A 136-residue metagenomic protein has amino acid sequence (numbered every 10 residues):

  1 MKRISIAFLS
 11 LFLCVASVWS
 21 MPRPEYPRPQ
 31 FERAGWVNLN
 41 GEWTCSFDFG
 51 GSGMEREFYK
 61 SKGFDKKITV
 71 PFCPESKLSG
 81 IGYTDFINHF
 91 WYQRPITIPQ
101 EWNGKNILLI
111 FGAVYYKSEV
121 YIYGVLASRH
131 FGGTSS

Functional and structural regions predicted by a protein language model:
M1-I4: Positively charged n-region of N-terminal signal peptides that target proteins for export
I6-A7, Y123: Short amphipathic alpha-helical "recognition" segments used for binding
A7-A16: Bacterial N-terminal signal peptides
A16-G80: Accessory carbohydrate-binding/adhesion or oligomerization-edge regions at the termini of glycan-active proteins
P24-Q30, S46-G50, G82-S136: Accessory beta-strand-rich segments of carbohydrate-active enzymes
